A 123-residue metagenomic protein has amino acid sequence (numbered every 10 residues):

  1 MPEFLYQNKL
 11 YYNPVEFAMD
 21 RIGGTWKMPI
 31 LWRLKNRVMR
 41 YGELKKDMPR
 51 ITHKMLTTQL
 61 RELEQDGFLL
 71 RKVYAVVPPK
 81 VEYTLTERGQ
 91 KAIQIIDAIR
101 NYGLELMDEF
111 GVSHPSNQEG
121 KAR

Functional and structural regions predicted by a protein language model:
M1-Y12, Q65, L70, E87-R123: C-terminal regulatory/oligomerization modules of transcriptional regulators
K9-M55, V76, E82: N-terminal helix-turn-helix DNA-binding core of bacterial DNA-binding proteins
N36-R37, E62, K80, Y102 (+1 more regions): Alpha-helix termini
Q59: Residues within the DNA-recognition helix of helix-turn-helix
E64-T84: Beta-hairpin "wing" of winged helix-turn-helix
